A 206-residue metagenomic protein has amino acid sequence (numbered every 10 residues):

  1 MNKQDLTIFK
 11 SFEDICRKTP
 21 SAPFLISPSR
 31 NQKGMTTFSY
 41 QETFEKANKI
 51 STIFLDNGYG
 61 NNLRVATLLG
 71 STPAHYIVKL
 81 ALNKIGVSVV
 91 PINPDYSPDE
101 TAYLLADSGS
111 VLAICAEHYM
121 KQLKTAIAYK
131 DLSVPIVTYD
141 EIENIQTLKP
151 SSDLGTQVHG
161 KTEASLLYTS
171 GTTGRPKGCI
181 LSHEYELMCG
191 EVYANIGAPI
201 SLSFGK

Functional and structural regions predicted by a protein language model:
K3-I26, E45, A164: A short N-terminal helical cap/helix-turn-helix that marks the beginning of AMP-binding/adenylate-forming
P20-P23, P150-Y168, G174-R175, I200-K206: Conserved pre-ATP/AMP-binding loop-to-beta segment of ANL
S21, L25-T72, Y76, L80 (+2 more regions): Conserved AMP-binding/adenylate-forming core of the ANL superfamily
T37-Q41, A164-E191: Conserved AMP-binding A3 loop
F44-K49, C179-K206: Conserved structural elements of the adenylate-forming
N48-T52, A106-G109, H118, G174 (+1 more regions): Solvent-exposed alpha-helix faces
K84-L148, Q157-V158: Structural core segment of the AMP-binding/adenylate-forming
